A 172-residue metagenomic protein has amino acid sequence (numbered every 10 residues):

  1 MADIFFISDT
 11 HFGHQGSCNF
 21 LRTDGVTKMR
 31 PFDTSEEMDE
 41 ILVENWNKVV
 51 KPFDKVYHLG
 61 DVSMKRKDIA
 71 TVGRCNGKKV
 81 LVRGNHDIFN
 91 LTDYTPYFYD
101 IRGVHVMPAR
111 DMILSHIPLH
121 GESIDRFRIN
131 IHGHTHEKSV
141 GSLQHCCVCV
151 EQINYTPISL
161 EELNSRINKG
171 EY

Functional and structural regions predicted by a protein language model:
M1-Y172: Catalytic phosphate/metal-binding cores of nucleic-acid and nucleotide-processing enzymes, i.e., regions that mediate
